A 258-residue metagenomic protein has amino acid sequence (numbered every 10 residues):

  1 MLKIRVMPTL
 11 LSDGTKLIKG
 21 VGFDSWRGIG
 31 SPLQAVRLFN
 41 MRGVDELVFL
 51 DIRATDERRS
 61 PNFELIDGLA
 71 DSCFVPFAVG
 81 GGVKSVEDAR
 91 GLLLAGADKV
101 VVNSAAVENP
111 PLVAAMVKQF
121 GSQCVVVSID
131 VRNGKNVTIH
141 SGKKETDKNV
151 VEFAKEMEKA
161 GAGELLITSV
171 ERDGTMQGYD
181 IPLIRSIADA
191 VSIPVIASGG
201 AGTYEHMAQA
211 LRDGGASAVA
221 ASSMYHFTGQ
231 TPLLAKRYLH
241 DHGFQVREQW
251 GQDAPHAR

Functional and structural regions predicted by a protein language model:
R5-T9, E46, F74-A78, K99-V101 (+5 more regions): Structural preference for beta-strand elements that scaffold enzyme active sites
L11, F39, L47, V79 (+6 more regions): Conserved, mostly hydrophobic/aromatic
S12-K19, F23, D98-D173: Conserved anion-binding
E46-L65, S104, N109, L166-G178: Glycine-rich, proline-tolerant flexible connector loops at the mouths of alpha/beta enzymes
R53, P61-F120: Glycine/small-residue-rich loop that forms an oxyanion/phosphate-binding "nest" at active or ligand-binding sites
S60-D67, P110, K143-E152, Q177-S186: Charged helix-capping and loop-helix junction motifs
C73, F77-K99, P182-V219: Catalytic cores of alpha/beta
L112-F120, Q209-A221, Y225-W250: C-terminal helical cap(s) of enzyme catalytic domains, especially alpha/beta-barrels
